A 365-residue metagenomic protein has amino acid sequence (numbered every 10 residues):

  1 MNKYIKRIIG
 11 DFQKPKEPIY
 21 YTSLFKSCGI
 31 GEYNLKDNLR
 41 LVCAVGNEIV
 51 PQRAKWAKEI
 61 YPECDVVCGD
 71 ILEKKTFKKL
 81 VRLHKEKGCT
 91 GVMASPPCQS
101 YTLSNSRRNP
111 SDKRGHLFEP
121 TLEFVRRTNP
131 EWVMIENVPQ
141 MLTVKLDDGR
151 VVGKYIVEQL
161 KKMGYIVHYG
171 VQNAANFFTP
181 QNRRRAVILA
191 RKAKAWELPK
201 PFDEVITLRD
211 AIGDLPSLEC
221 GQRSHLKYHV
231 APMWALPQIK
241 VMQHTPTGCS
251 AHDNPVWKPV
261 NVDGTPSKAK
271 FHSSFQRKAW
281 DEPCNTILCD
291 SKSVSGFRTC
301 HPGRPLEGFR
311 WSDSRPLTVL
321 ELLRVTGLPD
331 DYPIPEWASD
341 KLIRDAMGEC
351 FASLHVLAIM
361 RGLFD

Functional and structural regions predicted by a protein language model:
N2-N129, P139-T143, D147-R150: Core alpha/beta nucleotide-donor-binding catalytic domains of modification enzymes
I8, L236-D365: C-terminal target-recognition/interaction regions appended to catalytic cores
P18, R183-R185, E282-C284: Extracellular structured ligand-interaction cores
G29, P51, E119, R150-K154 (+7 more regions): A structural signal for well-ordered alpha-helical segments within the folded catalytic domains of diverse enzymes
K78-G88, C98-R277: Class I S-adenosyl-L-methionine
P97-Q99, A193, K292, D330-D331: Short connector loops/turns at beta-strand edges and beta->alpha or beta->beta junctions
